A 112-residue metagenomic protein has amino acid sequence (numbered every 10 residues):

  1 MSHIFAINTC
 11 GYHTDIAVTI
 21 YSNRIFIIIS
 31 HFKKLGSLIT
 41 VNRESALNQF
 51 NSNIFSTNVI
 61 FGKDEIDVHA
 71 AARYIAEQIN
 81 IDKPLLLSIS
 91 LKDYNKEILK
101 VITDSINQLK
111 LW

Functional and structural regions predicted by a protein language model:
M1-F5, I20, A46-N48, A72 (+3 more regions): Aromatic-enriched hydrophobic runs in primary sequence
M1-S45: N-terminal, charge-rich interaction modules
G11, I20, I66-A70, E97 (+1 more regions): Conserved active-site and cofactor/substrate-binding residues in soluble primary-metabolism enzymes
R24-I27, N58, K83-L86: Structural motif
I39-N80: Short, internal acidic amphipathic alpha-helical interface segments that mediate docking to partner proteins
A76-L109: Short, compact, well-ordered microdomains
